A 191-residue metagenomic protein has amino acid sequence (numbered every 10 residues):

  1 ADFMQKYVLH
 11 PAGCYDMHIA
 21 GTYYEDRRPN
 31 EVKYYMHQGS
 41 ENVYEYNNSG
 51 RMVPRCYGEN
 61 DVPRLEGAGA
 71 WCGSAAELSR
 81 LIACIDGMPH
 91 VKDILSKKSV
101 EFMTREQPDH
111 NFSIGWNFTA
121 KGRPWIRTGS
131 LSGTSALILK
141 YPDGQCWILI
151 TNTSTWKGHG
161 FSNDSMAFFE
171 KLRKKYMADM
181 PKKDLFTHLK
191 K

Functional and structural regions predicted by a protein language model:
A1-P124: Short, surface-exposed loop or secondary-structure junction motifs that flank catalytic or metal-binding residues
V62, S154-W156: A short acidic/small-residue loop/turn micro-motif
M88-K92, I126, W147-I148, W156-K157: Substrate-binding/catalytic groove segments of enzymes that remodel or degrade extracellular structural polymers
K92, A136-K140, K157-N163: A short, polar/proline- and glycine-enriched secondary-structure boundary/capping micro-motif
R105-P142, I148-N152: Short, Gly/Ser/Thr-enriched beta-strand-loop segments that form substrate-interacting elements of hydrolase/peptidase
W156-K191: Short, gly/Ser/Thr-rich active-site loops of penicillin-recognizing serine hydrolases
